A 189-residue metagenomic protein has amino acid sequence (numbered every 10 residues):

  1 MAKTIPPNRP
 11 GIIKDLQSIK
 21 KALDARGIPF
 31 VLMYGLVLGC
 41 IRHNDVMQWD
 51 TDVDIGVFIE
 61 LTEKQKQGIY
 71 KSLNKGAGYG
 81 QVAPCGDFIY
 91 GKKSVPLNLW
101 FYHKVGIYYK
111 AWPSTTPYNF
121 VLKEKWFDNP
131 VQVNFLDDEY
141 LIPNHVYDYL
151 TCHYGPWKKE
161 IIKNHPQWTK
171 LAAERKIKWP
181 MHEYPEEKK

Functional and structural regions predicted by a protein language model:
M1-M33: Helical scaffold of the NTase/Pol beta-like nucleotidyltransferase catalytic core
N8-D15, G56-Y90: Metal-dependent nucleotidyltransferase catalytic core
I13, K93-P96, F101-K189: Catalytic cores of NTP-dependent nucleotidyl/adenyl transfer enzymes across multiple folds
Q17-K20, D24, Y70, N74 (+2 more regions): Non-transmembrane alpha-helical segments in soluble domains of secreted/periplasmic/extracellular proteins
K20-V53: Active-site nucleotide-donor binding segment shared across nucleotidyl transfer reactions
I28, K75-Y79, G155-K159: Short aromatic/hydrophobic-glycine micro-motifs
N44-K64, D137: Catalytic metal-binding acidic patch
Q48-D50, Y90-K93: Extracellular/periplasmic catalytic domains that process cell-envelope and extracellular macromolecules
